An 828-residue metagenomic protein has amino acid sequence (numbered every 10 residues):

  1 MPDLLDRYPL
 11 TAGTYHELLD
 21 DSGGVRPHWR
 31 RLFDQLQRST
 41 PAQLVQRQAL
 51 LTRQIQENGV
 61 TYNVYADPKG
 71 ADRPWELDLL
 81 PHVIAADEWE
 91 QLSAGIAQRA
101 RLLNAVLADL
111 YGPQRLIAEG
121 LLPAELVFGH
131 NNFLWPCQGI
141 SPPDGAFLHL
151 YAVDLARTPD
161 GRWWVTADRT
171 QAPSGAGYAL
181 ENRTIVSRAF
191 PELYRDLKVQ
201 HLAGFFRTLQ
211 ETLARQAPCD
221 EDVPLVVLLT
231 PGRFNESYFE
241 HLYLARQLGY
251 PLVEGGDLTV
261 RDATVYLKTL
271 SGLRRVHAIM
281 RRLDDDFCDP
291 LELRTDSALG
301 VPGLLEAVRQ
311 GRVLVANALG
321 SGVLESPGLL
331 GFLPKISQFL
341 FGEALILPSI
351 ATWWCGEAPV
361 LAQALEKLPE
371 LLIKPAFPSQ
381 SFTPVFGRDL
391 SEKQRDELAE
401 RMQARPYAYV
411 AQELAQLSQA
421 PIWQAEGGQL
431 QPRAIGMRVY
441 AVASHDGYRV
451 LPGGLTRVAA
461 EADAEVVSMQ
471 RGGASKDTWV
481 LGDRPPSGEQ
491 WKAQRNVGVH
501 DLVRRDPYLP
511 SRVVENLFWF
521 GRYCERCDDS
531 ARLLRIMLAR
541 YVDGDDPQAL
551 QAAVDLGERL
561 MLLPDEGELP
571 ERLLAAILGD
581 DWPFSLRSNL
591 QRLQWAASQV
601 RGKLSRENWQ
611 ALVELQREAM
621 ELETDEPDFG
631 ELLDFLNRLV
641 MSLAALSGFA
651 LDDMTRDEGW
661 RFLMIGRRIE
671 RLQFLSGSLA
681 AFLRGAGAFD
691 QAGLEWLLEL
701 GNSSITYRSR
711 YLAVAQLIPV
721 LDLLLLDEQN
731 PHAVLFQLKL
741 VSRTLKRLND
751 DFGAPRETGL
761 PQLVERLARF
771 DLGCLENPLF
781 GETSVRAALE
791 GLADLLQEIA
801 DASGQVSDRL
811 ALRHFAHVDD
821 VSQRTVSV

Functional and structural regions predicted by a protein language model:
M1-D87, Q91: N-terminal low-complexity, Ser/Thr- and acidic-residue-enriched intrinsically disordered segments
P2-V25, S141, H149-Y151, R157-W164 (+2 more regions): ATP-binding N-terminal substructure of ATP-dependent carboxylate-amine bond-forming enzymes
T11-G13, W29-R31, I185-E192, E221-P224 (+8 more regions): Short acidic (Asp/Glu) and glycine-rich catalytic loops that position anionic groups and cofactors
E57-F147, T158-D160, T170-V226, G232-H241 (+4 more regions): Alpha-helical transmembrane segments and their helix-helix packing motifs
D67, G256-D257, G320, L345 (+2 more regions): Proline- and acidic/polar-enriched loop/turn elements at helix boundaries
W89-P113, P123, G129-L134, A245 (+3 more regions): Active-site nucleotide/adenylate-binding loops and adjacent lid/helix of ATP-dependent enzymes
F128, N132-W164, R275-A278, W353-P369 (+1 more regions): Phosphate-binding site of ATP-dependent enzymes
C288-L291, I422, V542-D543: A generic structural signal for short coil/turn motifs at secondary-structure boundaries
